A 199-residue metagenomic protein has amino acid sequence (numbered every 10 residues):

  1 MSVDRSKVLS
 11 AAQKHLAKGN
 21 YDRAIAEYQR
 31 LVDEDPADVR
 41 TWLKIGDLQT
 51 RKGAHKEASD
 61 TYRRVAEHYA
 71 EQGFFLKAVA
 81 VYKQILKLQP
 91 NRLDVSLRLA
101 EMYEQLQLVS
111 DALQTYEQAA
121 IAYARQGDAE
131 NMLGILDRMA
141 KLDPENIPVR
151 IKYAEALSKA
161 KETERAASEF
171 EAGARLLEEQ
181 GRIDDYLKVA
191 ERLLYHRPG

Functional and structural regions predicted by a protein language model:
M1-G199: Repeat-based scaffolding regions
